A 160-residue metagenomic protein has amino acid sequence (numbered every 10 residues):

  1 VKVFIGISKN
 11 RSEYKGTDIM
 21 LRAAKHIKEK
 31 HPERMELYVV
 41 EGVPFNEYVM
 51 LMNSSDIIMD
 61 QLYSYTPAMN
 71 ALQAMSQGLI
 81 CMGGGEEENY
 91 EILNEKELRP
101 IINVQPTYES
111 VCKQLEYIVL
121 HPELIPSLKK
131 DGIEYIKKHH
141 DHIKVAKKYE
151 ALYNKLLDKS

Functional and structural regions predicted by a protein language model:
V1-K15, L21: Conserved donor-binding/catalytic core segment of Leloir-type glycosyltransferases
M35-V43: Active-site donor-binding acidic/aromatic loop of nucleotide-activated sugar and phosphosugar transferases involved
E47, L62-P67, E88: Active-site donor-sugar recognition loop in glycosyltransferases
V49, A71-S76, Y90-E91: Short alpha-helical segment that forms part of, or immediately flanks, the ligand-binding pocket in carbohydrate-active
N53-T66, L79: Acidic donor-binding loop of glycosyltransferase active sites
I80-E87: Short hydrophobic beta-strand element within catalytic cores of glycosyltransferases and related nucleotide-activated
Y90-E116: Change "using UDP/GDP/dTDP sugars" to "using nucleotide sugars
E123-N154: A charged, aromatic-enriched C-terminal amphipathic alpha-helix characteristic of glycosyltransferases across folds
